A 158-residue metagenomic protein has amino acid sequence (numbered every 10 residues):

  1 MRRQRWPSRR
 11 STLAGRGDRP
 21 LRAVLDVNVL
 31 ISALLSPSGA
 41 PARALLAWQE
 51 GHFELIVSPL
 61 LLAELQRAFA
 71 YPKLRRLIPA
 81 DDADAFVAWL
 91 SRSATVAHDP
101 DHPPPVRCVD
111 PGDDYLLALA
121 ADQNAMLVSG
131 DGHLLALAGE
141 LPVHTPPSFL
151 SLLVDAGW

Functional and structural regions predicted by a protein language model:
M1-V57: Short, well-structured N-terminal submotif of metal-dependent ribonuclease cores
R2-R9, V106, N124-V128, G132-W158: Acidic, PIN/NYN-like endoribonuclease modules and their adjacent C-terminal/linker elements
W6, S91-M126, G132: Active-site neighborhoods of divalent-metal-dependent phosphate/nucleic-acid chemistry enzymes
D18, G39, I56, I78-D81 (+2 more regions): Residues at secondary-structure transition points
N28, P59, D84, D131-G132 (+1 more regions): Alpha-helix N-cap/helix-start capping motif
L30-I31, A63, L134-A136: Short, active-site-adjacent cap segments at secondary-structure transitions
A33-L34, A68, L77, L137 (+1 more regions): Residues that scaffold the ATP/ADP-binding catalytic core of kinase and kinase-like folds
A47-P103: PIN-domain endoribonuclease scaffold, especially VapC-family toxins
